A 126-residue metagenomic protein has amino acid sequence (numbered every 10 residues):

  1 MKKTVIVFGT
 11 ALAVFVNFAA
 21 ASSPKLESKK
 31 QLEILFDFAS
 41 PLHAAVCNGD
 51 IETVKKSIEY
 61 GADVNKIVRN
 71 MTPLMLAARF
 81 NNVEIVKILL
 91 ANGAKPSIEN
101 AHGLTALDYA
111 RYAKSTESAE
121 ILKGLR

Functional and structural regions predicted by a protein language model:
L35, I67-V68, N100: Ankyrin repeat boundary/linker residues
L42, L74, A106-L107: Conserved hydrophobic residue in the first alpha-helix
E52-T53, E84-I85, E117-I121: Conserved ankyrin/ankyrin-like repeat signature
